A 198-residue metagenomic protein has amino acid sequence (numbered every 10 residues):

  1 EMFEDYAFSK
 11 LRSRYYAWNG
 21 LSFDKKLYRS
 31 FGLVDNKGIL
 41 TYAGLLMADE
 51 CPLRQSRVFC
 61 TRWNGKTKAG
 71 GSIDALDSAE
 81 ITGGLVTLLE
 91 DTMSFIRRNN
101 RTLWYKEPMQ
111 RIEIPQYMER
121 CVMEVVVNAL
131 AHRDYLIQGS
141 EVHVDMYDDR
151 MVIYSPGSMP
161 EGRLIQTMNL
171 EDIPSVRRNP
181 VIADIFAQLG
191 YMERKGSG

Functional and structural regions predicted by a protein language model:
E1-S140, V144-P180, L189-R194, G198: Active-site helix-to-loop segments that bind/position phosphate- or nucleotide-bearing substrates and donors across
